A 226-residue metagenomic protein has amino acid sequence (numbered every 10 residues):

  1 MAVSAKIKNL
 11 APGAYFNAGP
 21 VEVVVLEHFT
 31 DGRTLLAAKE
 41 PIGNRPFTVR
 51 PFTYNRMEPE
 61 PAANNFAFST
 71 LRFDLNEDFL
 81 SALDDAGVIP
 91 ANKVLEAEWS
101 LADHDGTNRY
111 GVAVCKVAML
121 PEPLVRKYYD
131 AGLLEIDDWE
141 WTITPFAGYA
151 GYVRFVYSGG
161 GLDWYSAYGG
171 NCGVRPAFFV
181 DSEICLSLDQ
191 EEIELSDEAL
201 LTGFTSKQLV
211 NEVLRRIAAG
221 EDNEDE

Functional and structural regions predicted by a protein language model:
M1-A199: Collagenous Gly-X-Y triple-helix signature in extracellular proteins
I193-E226: Short, low-complexity, charged amphipathic interaction modules
